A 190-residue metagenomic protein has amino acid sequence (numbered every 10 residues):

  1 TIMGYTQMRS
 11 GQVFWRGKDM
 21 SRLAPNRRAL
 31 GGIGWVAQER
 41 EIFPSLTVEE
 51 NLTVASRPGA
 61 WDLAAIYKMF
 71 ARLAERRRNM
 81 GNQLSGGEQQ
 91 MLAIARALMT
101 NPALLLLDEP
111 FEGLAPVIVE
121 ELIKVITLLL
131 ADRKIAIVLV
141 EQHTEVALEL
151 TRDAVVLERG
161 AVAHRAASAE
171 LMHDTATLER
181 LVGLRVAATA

Functional and structural regions predicted by a protein language model:
T1-A190: Glycine-rich phosphate-binding loops of nucleotide-dependent enzymes
